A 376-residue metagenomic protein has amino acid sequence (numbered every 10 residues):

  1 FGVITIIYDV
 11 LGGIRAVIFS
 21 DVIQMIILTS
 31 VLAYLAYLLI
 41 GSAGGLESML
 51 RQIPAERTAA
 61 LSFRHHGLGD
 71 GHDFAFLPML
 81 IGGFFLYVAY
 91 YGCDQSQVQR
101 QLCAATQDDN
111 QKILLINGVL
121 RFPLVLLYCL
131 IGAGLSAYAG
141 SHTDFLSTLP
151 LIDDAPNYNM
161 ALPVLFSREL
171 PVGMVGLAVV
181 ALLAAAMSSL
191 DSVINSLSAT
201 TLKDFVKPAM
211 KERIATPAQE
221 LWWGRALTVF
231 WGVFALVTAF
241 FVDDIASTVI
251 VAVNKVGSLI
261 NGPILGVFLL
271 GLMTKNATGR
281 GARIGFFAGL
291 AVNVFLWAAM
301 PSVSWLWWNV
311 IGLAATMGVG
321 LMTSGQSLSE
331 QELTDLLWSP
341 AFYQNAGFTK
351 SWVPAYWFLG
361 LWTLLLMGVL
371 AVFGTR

Functional and structural regions predicted by a protein language model:
F1-R376: Membrane-embedded helix-loop-helix hairpins and adjacent transmembrane boundary segments in multi-pass transporters
